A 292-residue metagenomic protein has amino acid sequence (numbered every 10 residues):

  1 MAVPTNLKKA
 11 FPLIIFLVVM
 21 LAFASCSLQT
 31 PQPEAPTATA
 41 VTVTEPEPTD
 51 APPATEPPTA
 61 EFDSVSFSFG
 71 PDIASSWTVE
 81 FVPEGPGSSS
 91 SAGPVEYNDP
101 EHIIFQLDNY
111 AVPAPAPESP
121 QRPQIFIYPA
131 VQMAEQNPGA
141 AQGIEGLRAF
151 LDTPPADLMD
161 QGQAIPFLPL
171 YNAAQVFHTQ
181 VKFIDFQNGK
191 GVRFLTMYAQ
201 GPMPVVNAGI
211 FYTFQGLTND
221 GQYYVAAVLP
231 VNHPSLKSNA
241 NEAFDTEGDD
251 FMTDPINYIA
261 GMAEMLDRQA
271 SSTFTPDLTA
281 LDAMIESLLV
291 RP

Functional and structural regions predicted by a protein language model:
M1-Y97, H102, R291-P292: Intrinsically disordered, low-complexity Ser/Thr/Pro-rich tracts
K8, A51-P52, E56-P57, A141-A156 (+4 more regions): Polar/charged alpha-helical tracts
P58-A173: N-terminal Sec/ER secretory leader and immediately downstream segment of secreted/extracellular precursors
A60, V65, L229-P292: Surface-exposed amphipathic alpha-helical segments
G85-E96, Q163-A164, G201-G209, S235-M252: Low-complexity, polar-biased intrinsically disordered regions enriched in Pro/Ser/Thr/Gly
A140, V206, F274-D277: Aromatic-acidic/polar surface patches that form glycan- and anion
P155-Q222, V228-K237: Signature of long, low-cysteine stretches enriched in small and polar/charged residues
